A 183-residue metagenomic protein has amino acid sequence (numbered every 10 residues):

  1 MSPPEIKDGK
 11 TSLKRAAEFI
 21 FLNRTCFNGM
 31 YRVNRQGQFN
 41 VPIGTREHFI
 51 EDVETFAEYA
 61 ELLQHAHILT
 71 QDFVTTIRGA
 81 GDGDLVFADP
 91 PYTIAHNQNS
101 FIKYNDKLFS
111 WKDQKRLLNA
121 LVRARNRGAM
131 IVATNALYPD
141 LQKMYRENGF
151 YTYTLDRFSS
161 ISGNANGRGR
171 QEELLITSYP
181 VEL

Functional and structural regions predicted by a protein language model:
M1-F101, R116, R127: SAM-dependent nucleic-acid methyltransferase catalytic core
I20, I131, I176: A residue-level signal for conserved active-site and pocket-lining positions in enzyme catalytic cores
L22, L63, L121, L174-L175: Generic leucine side-chain signal with a strong bias for well-ordered alpha-helical environments
T55, A136-P139, P180: Short, polar loop motifs at secondary-structure junctions
D72, D156, P180: Residues at the C-termini of beta-strands that transition into short coil/loop
D82-E173: Conserved acidic-Pro-Pro-aromatic motif
E173-E182: Conserved beta strand-loop-helix elements of the APE1-like EEP
